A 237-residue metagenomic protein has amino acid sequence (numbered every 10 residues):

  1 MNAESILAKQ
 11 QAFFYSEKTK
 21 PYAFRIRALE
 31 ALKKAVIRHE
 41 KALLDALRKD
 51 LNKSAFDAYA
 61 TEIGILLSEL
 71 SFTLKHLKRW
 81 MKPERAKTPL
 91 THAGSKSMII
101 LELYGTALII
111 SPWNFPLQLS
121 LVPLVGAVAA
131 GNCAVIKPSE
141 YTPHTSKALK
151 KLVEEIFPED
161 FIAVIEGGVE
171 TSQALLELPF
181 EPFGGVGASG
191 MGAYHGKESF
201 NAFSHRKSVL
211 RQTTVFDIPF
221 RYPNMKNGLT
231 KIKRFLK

Functional and structural regions predicted by a protein language model:
M1-M98: N-terminal Rossmann-like NAD(P)+-binding subdomain of aldehyde/semialdehyde dehydrogenases
I6-L7, T19, I26-E30, L43 (+11 more regions): Domain-wide signal for the mature, well-folded portions of proteins, strongly enriched in nucleus-encoded organellar
Y15, T19, A23-K34, I65 (+2 more regions): Aldehyde/semialdehyde dehydrogenase
A35, T73, L152, I156 (+1 more regions): Change "in soluble alpha/beta enzymes" to "in soluble alpha/beta proteins
E62, E69, T106-I109, A202: Residue-level recognition of specific faces of alpha-helices
L90-F183: Rossmann-like NAD(P) dinucleotide-binding subdomain of oxidoreductase/dehydrogenase enzymes
E177, E181-N224, R234: C-terminal core of ALDH-fold dehydrogenases
